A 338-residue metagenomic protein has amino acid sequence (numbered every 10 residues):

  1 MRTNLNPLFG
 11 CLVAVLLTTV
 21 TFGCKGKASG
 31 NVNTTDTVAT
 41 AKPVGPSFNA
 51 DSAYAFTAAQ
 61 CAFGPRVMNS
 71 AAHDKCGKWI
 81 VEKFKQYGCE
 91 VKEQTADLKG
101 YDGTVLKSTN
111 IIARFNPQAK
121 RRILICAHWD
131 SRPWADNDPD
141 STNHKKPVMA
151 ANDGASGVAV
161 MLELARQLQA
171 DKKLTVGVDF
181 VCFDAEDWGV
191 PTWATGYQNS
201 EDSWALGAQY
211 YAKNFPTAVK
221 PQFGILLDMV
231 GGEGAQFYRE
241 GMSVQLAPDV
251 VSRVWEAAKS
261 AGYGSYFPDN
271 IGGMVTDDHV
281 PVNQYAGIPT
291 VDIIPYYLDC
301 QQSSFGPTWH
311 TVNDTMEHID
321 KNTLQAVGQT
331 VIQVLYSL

Functional and structural regions predicted by a protein language model:
T19-G23: C-terminal motif of bacterial Sec signal peptides marking the signal peptidase cleavage site
K25-A28: Bacterial signal peptide processing site
G30-C76, Y87, Q301-H318: N-terminal capping segment at the start of a domain
A39-S47, A62-A71, L98-Y101, N143-A155 (+5 more regions): Second-shell loop/turn segments in exported
A50-F56, F63, Y87, G103 (+4 more regions): Catalytic-core environment of secreted peptidases
A58-A59, P65-Q118: A non-catalytic alpha/beta surface segment that caps or lines the substrate-entry region of metallo-dependent hydrolase
T95, V105, F223, G232-L338: Active-site-adjacent substrate-binding region of metalloamidase/peptidase-like peptide-processing proteins
K145-D249, M274, D278: Acidic/histidine-rich catalytic neighborhood of metal-dependent amide-processing enzymes
